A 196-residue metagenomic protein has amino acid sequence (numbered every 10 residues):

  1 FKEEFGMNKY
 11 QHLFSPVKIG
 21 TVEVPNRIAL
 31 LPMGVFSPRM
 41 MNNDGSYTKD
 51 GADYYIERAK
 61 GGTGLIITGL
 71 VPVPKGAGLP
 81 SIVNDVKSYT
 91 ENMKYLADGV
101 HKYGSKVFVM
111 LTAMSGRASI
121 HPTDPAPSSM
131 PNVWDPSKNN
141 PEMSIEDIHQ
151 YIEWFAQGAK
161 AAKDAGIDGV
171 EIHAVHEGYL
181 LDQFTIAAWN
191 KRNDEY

Functional and structural regions predicted by a protein language model:
F1-M114, S137-N140, Y151, A159: N-terminal capping/small domains of soluble enzymes
F14, I167, Q183-F184: Aromatic-residue hotspot detector
P38, G116, E177-L180: Conserved protein kinase catalytic core
M40, A156, D194-Y196: Surface-exposed cleft-lining segments at the edges of enzyme active sites
I66-L70, V107-L111, A165-L180: Short beta-strand segments at enzyme active-site cores
V73-P74, S81, S119-M143, L181-Y196: Aromatic- and acidic-residue-enriched carbohydrate-binding clefts of CAZyme catalytic domains
K102, K106, T112-I167: Non-globular sequence segments
G158, H173, A187, K191: Change "in soluble alpha/beta enzymes" to "in soluble alpha/beta proteins
